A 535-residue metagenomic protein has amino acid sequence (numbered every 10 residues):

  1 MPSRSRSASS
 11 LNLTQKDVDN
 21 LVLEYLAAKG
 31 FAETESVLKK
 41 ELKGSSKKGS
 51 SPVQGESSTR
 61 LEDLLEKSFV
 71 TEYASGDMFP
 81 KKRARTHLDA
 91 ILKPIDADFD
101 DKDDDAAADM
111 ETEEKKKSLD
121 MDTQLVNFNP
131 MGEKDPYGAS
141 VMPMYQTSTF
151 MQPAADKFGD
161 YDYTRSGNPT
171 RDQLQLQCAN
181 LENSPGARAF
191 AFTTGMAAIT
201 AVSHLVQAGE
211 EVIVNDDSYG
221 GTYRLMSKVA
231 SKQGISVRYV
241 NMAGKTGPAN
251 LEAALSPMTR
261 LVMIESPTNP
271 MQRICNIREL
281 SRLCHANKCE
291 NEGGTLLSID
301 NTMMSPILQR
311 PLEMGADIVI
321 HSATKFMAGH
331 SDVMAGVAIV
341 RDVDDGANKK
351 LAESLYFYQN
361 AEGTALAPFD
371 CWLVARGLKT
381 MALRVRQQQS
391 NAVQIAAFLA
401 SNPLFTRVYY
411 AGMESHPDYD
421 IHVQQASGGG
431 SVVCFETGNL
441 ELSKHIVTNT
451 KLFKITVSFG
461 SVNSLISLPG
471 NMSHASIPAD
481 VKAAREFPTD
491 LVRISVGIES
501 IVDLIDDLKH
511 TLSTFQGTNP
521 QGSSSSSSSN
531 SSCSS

Functional and structural regions predicted by a protein language model:
M1, S9, K82, K93 (+3 more regions): Eukaryotic N-terminal low-complexity, Ser/Thr- and Lys/Arg-rich leader segments that predominantly function as
M1-A108: Eukaryotic adaptor/scaffold assembly regions
E35, L181-E182: Compact, glycine-rich, soluble single-domain proteins
D109-P169, L174-N180, V492, S525-S528 (+1 more regions): N-terminal "arm"/small-domain region of PLP-dependent enzymes with the aminotransferase-like
E111-K117, N127-E133, L181, A187-L404 (+2 more regions): Conserved PLP-enzyme active-site core in the AAT-like
S227-K228, S236-R238, P257-R260, N287 (+1 more regions): PLP-dependent enzyme catalytic core of the Aspartate aminotransferase-like
L355, H445-K451, D507-L512: Short amphipathic alpha-helices in soluble, non-transmembrane regions that often serve as interface/regulatory elements
L404-V492, V496, N519, S532: Conserved C-terminal alpha-helix-loop-beta "cap" of PLP-dependent enzymes that closes/shapes the active-site mouth
